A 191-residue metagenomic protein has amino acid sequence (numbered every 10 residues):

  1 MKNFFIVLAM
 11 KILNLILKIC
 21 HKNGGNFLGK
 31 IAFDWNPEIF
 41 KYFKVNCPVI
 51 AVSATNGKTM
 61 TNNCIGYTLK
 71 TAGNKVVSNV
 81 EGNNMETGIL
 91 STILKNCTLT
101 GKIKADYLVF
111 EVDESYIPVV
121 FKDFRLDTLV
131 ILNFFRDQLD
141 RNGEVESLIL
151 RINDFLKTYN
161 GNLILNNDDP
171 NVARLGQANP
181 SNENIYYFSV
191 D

Functional and structural regions predicted by a protein language model:
K2-S189: Phosphate-binding loop of NTP-binding sites
